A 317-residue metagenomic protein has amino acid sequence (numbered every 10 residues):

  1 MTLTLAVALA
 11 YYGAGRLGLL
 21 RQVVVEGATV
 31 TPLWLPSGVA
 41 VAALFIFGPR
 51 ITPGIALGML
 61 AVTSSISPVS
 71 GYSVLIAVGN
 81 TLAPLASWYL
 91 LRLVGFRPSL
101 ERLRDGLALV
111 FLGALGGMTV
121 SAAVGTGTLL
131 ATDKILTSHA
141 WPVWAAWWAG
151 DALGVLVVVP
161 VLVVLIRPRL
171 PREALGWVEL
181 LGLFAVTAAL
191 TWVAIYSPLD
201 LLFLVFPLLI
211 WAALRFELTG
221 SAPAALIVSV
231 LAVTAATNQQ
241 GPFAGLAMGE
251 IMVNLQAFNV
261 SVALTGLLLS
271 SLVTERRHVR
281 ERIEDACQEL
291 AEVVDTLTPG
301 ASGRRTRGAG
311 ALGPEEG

Functional and structural regions predicted by a protein language model:
M1-G27, T31-P32, G38-K134, V159-I227 (+1 more regions): Short helix-perturbing small/polar motifs within transmembrane alpha-helices
G71, Q239-P242, E284-D285, L297 (+1 more regions): Short alpha-helix boundary/capping motifs
A83, P142-V158: Alpha-helical transmembrane segments that form the membrane-embedded catalytic/substrate-binding core of multi-pass
M118, K134-I135, W147, A152: Short acidic/polar capping segments at secondary-structure boundaries
T137-W141: Juxtamembrane helix-entry segments on the extracytoplasmic side of multipass membrane proteins
L269-L272, R276-I283, C287-L290, V294-L297: Heptad-repeat alpha-helical coiled-coil signal-transmission segments
A286-G317: Short, low-complexity N-terminal regulatory "tails/caps" that precede and couple sensory modules
